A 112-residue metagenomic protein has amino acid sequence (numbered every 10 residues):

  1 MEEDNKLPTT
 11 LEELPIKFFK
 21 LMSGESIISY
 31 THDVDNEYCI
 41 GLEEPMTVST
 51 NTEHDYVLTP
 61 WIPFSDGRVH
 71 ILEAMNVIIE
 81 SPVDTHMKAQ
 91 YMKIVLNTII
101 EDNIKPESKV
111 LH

Functional and structural regions predicted by a protein language model:
E2-H112: Conserved RNA-binding domains used in RNP assembly and mRNA/RNA metabolism
